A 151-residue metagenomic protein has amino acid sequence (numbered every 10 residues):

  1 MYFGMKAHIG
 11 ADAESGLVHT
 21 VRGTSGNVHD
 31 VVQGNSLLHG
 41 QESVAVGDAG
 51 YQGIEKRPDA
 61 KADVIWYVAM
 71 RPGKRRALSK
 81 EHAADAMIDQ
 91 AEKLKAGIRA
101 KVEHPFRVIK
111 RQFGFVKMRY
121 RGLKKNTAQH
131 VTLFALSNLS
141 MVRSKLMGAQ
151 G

Functional and structural regions predicted by a protein language model:
M1-A62, R71, V131-S137, K145: Polybasic low-complexity intrinsically disordered regions
A13-G16, R75-A77, H104, G151: A generic short-segment signal for beta-strand/edge and adjacent turn/coil regions
S43-V44, A49-A128: Helix-centered, glycine/charged polyanion-binding patches within enzymatic domains that contact phosphate-containing
S79, K124, F134-S137, M147: Compositionally biased amphipathic helical and low-complexity segments enriched in hydrophobic
S144-G151: A short, flexible helix-boundary coil/loop motif
